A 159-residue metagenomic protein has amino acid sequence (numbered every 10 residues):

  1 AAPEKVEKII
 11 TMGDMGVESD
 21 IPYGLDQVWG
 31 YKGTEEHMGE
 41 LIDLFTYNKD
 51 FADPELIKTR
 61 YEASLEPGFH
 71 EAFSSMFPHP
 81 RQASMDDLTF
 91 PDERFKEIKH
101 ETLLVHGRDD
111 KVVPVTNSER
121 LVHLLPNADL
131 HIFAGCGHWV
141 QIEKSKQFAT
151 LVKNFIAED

Functional and structural regions predicted by a protein language model:
A1, V6-E40: Flexible "cap/lid" loop of the alpha/beta hydrolase fold
P3-E4, K99-H100, P126-N127: Active-site acidic short loop of glycosyltransferases
D20, K32-E97: Conserved alpha/beta-hydrolase catalytic His-Asp/Glu region
D53, E66, P114, Q141-S145 (+1 more regions): Amphipathic alpha-helical segment in the mid-to-C-terminal domain of diverse UDP/GDP-sugar glycosyltransferases
I98, L104-H106, D110: Short beta-strand/loop motif that positions the catalytic acidic residue of the alpha/beta-hydrolase fold
K111-N117: Conserved alpha/beta-hydrolase "acid-adjacent" motif
E119-A128: Active-site-adjacent alpha-helix of alpha/beta-hydrolase-fold enzymes
A128-D159: Catalytic active-site module of serine/aspartate enzymes centered on a nucleophile-bearing elbow/loop
